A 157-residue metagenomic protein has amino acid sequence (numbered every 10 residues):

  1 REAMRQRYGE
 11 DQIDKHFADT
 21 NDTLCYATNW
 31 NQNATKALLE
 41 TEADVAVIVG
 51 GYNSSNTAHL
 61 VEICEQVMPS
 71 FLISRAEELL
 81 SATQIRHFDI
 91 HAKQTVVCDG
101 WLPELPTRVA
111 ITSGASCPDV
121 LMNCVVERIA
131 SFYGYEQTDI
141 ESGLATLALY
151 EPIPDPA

Functional and structural regions predicted by a protein language model:
R1-W101, F132-D139, T146-P154: Redox- and metal-dependent alpha/beta enzyme cores, enriched for Fe-S-associated oxidoreductases and cofactor-handling
V45-G50, T107-A115: Short glycine-rich or small-residue beta-strand-to-loop segments that form or flank ligand, phosphate, metal/Fe-S
N53-S54, S116-P118: Short acidic, S/G/P-rich loop/turn micro-motifs used as interaction or catalytic elements
A110-I111, C117-A157: Short hairpin/turn module used for nucleic-acid contact or packing/dimerization
